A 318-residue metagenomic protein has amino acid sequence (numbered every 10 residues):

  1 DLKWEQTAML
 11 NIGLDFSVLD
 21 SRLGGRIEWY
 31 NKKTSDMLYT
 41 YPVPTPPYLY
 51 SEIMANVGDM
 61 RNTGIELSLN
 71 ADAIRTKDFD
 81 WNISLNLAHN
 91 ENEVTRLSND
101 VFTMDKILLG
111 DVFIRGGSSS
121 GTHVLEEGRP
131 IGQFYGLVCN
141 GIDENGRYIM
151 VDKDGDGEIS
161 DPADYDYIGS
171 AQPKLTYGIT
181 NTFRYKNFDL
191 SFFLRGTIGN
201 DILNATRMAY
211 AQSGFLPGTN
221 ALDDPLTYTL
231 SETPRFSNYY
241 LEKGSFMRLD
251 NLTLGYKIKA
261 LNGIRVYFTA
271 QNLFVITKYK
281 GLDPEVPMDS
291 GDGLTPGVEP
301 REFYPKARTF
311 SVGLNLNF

Functional and structural regions predicted by a protein language model:
D1-G24, I53-T76, S170-L175, R301-F310: Outer-membrane beta-barrel signature, preferentially recognizing the C-terminal barrel domain of Gram-negative
W4-Y48, A88: Membrane-embedded beta-barrel scaffold of Gram-negative outer-membrane proteins
Q6, V18-D20, K33, R61 (+6 more regions): Outer-membrane beta-barrel strand-turn architecture
I12-F16, I27, L67-A71, I179-Y185 (+3 more regions): Residues on the lipid-exposed face of transmembrane beta-strands in outer-membrane beta-barrel proteins
L19-R22, I74-W81, V94-D100, H123-P130 (+1 more regions): Short loop/turn motifs that connect adjacent beta-strands in outer-membrane beta-barrel proteins
W29-S35, A71-A73, L87-E93, Y185-N187 (+4 more regions): Transmembrane beta-strands of outer-membrane beta-barrel pores
Y30-V57, S84, E91-Q172, T180 (+4 more regions): Surface-exposed, extracytoplasmic segments of Gram-negative outer-membrane nutrient-acquisition systems
G214-F318: Membrane-interface anchoring segments and C-terminal beta-barrel signals
